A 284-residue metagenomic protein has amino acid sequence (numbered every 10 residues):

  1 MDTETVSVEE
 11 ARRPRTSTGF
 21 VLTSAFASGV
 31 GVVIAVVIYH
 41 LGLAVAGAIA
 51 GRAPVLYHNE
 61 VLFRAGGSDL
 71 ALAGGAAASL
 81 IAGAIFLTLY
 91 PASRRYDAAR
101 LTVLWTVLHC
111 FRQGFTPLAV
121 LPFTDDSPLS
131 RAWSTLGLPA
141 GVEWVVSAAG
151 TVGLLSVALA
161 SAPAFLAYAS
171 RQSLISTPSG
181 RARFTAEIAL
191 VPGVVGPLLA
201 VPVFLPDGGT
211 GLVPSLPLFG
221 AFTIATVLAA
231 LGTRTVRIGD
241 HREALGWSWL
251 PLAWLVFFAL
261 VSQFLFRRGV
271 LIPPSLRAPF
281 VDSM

Functional and structural regions predicted by a protein language model:
M1-T18: Short, Lys/Arg-rich, polar N-terminal cytosolic tail immediately upstream of the first transmembrane signal-anchor
T16, V21-F26: An N-terminal structural lobe/cap that precedes and organizes the functional/catalytic core across diverse proteins
S24-A35, V191-V194, W254-L255: Alpha-helical transmembrane segments
A27-S79: Small-residue-rich helix-interface/hinge motifs
L43, G47, A82, T116-V120: Alpha-helical transmembrane segments and their lipid-water interface positions in multi-pass membrane proteins
L72-L87, G150-V157: Hydrophobic alpha-helical transmembrane segments
A78-L80, F86-L104: Hydrophobic/aromatic-rich structural module bridging two neighboring secondary-structure elements via a short loop
Y96-M284: N-terminal low-structure segments adjacent to metalloprotease catalytic domains across cellular compartments
